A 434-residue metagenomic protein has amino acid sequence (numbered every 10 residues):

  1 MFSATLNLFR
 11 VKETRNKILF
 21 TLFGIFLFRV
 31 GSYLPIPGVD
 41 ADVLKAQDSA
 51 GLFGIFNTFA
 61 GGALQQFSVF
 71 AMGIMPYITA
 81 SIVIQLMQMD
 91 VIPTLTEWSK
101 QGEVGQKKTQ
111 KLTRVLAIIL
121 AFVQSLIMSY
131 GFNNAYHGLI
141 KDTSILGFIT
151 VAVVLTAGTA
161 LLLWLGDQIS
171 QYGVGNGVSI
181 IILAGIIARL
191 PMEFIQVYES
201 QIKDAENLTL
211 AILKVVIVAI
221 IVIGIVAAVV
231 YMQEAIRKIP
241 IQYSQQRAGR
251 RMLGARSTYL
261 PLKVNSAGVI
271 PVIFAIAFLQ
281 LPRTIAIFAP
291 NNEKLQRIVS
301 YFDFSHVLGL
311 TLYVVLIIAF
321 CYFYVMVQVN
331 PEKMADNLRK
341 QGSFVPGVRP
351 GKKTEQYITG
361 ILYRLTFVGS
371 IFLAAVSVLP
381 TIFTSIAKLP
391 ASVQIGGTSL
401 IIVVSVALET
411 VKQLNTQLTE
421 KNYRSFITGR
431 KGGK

Functional and structural regions predicted by a protein language model:
M1-E97, Q101-K434: N-terminal cationic and glycine-rich segments that engage phosphates or anionic surfaces
